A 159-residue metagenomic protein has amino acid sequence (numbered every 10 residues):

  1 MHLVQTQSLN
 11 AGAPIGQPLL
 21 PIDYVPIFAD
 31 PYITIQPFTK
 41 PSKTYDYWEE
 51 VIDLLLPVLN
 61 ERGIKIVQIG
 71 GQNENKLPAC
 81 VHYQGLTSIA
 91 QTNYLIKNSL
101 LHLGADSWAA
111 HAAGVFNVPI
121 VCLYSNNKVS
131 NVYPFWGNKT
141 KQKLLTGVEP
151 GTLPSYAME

Functional and structural regions predicted by a protein language model:
M1-E159: Catalytic machinery of carbohydrate-active enzymes, primarily nucleotide-sugar-dependent glycosyltransferases
